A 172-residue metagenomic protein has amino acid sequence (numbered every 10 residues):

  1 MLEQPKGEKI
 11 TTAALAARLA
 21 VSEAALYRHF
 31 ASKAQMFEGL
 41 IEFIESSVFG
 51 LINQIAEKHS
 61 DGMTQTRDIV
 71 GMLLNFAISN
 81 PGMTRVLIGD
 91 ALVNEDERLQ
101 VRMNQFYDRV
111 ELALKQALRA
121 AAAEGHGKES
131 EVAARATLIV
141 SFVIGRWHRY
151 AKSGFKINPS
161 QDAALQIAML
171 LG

Functional and structural regions predicted by a protein language model:
M1-A20: Short, amphipathic alpha-helix enriched in basic
M1-Q4, M72, F76, F142-R149: Amphipathic alpha-helical interface segments
Q4, A17-R18, Q35-K58, T64-N75 (+3 more regions): Alpha-helical structural segments
A14, D61-Q65, E131-A134, N158: A conserved beta-strand->loop->alpha-helix hinge within the catalytic CA
A20-F30: Short hydrophobic/aromatic patch on the recognition helix
I78-R98: Amphipathic alpha-helical segments used for helix-helix packing
T84, I88, Q100, N104 (+1 more regions): Hydrophobic/aromatic-rich alpha-helical bundle segments in the mid-to-C-terminal region
